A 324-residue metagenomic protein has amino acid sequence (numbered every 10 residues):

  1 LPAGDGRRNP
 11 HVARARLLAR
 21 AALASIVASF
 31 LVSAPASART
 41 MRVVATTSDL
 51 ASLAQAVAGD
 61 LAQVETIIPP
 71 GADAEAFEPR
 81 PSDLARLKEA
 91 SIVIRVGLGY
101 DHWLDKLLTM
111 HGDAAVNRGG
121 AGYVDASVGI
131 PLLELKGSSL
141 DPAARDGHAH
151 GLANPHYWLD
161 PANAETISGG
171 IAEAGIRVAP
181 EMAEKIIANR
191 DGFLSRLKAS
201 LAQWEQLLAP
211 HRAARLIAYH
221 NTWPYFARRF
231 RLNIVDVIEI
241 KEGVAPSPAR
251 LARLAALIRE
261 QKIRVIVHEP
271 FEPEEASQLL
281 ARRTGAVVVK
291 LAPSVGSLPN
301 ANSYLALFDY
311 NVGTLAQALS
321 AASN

Functional and structural regions predicted by a protein language model:
D5-L23: Bacterial N-terminal signal peptides that target proteins for export
R20-S33: Bacterial N-terminal signal peptides
A38-N324: Extracytoplasmic metal-acquisition and chelation regions
